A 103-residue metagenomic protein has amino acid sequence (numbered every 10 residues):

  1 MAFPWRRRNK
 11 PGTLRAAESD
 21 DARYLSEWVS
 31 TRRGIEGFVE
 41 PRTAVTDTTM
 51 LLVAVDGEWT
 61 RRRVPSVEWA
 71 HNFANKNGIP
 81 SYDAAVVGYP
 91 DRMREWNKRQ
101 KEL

Functional and structural regions predicted by a protein language model:
M1-L103: Intrinsic disorder
